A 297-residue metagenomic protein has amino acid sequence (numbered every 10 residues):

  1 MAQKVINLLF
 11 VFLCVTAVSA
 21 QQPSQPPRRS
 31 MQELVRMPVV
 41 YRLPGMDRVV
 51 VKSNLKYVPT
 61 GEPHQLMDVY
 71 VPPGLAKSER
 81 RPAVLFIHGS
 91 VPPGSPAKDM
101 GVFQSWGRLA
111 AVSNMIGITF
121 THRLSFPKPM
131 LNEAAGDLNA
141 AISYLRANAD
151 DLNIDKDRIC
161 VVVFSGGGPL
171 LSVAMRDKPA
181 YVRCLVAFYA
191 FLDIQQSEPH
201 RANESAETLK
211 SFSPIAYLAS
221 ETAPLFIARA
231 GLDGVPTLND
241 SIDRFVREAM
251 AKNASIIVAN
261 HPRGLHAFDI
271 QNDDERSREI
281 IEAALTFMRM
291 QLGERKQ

Functional and structural regions predicted by a protein language model:
Q25-E79: N-terminal cap/lid segment of alpha/beta-hydrolase-fold proteins
L75-R81, G89-P129, I194, V235: Short substrate-entry loop that stabilizes the transition state in hydrolases
I87, F188, H261-G264: Alpha/beta-hydrolase
I87-G89, R229-A230: The conserved beta1-alpha1 loop
K98-V102, W106, I118-K156, D273-S277: Catalytic nucleophile-loop/oxyanion-hole region of alpha/beta-hydrolase and closely related hydrolase-like folds
A140-K210, P214: Primarily recognizes the serine-hydrolase "nucleophile elbow" in alpha/beta-hydrolase and SGNH/GDSL folds
C184, A190, Q195-A251: The feature captures the conserved acid-bearing segment of alpha/beta-hydrolase catalytic domains
A228, D243, M250-Q297: C-terminal catalytic histidine-bearing segment of alpha/beta-hydrolase fold enzymes
